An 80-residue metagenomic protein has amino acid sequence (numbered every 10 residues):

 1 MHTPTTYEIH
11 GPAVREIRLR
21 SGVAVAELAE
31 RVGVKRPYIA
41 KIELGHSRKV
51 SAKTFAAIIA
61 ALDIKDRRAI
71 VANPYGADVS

Functional and structural regions predicted by a protein language model:
M1-R20: A short, Lys/Arg-rich alpha-helix, primarily the initiator
V14, V25, R36, A52-F55: Helix-turn-helix DNA-binding elements, focusing on the entry/boundary residues of the two helices that contact DNA
I17, R31, I42, A72-N73: Residues in the recognition helix of alpha-helical DNA-binding motifs
R18, A29, I59: The alpha-helix within a helix-turn-helix
G22-K41: Short alpha-helical DNA-recognition segment
K41, R48, A69-S80: Short, charged recognition helix plus adjacent turn of helix-turn-helix-like nucleic-acid-binding domains
H46-A52: Short, solvent-exposed alpha-helical "recognition" segments
A52-A69: DNA major-groove recognition helix of helix-turn-helix/homeodomain DNA-binding modules
